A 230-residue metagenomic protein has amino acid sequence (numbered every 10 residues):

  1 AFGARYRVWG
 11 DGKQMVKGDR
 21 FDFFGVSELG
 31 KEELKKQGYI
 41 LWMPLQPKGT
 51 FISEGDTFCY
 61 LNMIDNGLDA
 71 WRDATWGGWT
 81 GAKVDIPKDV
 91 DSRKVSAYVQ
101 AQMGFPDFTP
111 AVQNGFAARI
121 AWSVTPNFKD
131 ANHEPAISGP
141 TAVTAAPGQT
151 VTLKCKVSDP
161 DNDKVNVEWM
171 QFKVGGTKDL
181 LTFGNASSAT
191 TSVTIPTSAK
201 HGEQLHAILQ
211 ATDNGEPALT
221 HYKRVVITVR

Functional and structural regions predicted by a protein language model:
A1-K178: N-terminal acidic, glycine/proline-rich low-complexity segments
S138, Q171-P196, K200: Low-complexity "stalk/linker" and mucin-like segments enriched in Ser/Thr/Pro/Ala/Gly
A146, P160, G184-S188, S198-G202 (+1 more regions): Surface-exposed coil/turn segments at beta-strand junctions on protein surfaces, enriched
N162-K164, S188, H206, Y222: Active-site lining segments that contact anionic ligands and/or coordinate catalytic metals
T212-A218: Short, solvent-exposed loop/turn segments at the edges of extracellular beta-sandwich modules
A218-V225: Extracellular and select intracellular beta-sandwich modules with Ser/Thr-enriched, small-residue motifs on
V226-R230: Short beta-strand edge segments in extracellular beta-sheet folds
